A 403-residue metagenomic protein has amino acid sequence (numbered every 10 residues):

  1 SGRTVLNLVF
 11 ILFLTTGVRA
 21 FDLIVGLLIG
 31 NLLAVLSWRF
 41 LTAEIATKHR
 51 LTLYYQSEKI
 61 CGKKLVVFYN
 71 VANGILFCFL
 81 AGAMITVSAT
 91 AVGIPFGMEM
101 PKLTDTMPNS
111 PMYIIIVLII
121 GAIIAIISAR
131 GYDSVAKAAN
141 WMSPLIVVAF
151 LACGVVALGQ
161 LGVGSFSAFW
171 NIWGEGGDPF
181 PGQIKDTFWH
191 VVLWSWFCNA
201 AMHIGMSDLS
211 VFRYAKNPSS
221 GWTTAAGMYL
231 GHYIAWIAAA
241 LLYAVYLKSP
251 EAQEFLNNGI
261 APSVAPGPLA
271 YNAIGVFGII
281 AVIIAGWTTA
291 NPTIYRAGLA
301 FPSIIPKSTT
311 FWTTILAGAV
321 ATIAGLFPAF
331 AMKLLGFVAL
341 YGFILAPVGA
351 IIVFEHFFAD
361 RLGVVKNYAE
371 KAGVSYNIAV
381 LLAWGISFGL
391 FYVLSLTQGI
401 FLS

Functional and structural regions predicted by a protein language model:
S1-N7, Q160-L161, G174-A244, L269-N291 (+1 more regions): Hydrophobic, membrane-embedded alpha-helices of multi-pass small-molecule transporters
I11-L41, L65, M228-I234: Extracellular loop-to-transmembrane helix junctions
G26-E58, V71-I85, Y246: Juxtamembrane transmembrane-helix boundary signature
T52-Y54, R130-S143, H203-I234, A252-A261 (+1 more regions): Hydrophobic, small-residue-rich membrane helices and short re-entrant helix-turn-helix hairpins that build
V66-T104, W287-P302: Hydrophobic transmembrane alpha-helices that form the core helical bundles of multi-pass secondary transporters
M98-R130, P144-C153, W189-D208, Y233 (+1 more regions): Transmembrane alpha-helical segments of multi-pass small-molecule transport proteins
I115, I119-Q160, F169-W170, A225-Y229 (+1 more regions): Membrane-interface loop-to-helix entry segments
I351-S403: C-terminal membrane-solvent junction of multi-pass transporters and transport-like membrane proteins
